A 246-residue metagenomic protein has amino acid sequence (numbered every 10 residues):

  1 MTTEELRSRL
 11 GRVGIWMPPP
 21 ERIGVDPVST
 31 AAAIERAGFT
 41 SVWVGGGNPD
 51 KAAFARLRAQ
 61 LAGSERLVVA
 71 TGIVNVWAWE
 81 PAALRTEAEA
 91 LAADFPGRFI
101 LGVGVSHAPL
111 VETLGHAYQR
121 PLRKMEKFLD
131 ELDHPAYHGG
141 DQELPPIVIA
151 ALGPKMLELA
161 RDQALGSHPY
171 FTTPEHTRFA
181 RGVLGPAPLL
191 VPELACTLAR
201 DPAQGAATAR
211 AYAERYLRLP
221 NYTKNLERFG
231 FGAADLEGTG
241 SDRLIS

Functional and structural regions predicted by a protein language model:
M1-S246: Active-site-adjacent structural elements that line small-molecule/cofactor binding pockets in enzymes
